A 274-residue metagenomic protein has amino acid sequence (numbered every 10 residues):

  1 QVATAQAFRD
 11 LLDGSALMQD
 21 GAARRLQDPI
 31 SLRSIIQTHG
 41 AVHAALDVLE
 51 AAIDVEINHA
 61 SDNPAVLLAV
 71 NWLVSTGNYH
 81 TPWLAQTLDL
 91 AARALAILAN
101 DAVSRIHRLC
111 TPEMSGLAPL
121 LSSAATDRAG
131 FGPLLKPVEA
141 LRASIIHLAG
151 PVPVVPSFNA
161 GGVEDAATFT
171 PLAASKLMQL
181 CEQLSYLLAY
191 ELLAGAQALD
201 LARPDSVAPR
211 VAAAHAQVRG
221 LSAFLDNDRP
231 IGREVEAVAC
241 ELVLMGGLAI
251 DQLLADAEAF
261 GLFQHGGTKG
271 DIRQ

Functional and structural regions predicted by a protein language model:
Q1-Q274: C-terminal auxiliary extensions adjacent to catalytic cores
